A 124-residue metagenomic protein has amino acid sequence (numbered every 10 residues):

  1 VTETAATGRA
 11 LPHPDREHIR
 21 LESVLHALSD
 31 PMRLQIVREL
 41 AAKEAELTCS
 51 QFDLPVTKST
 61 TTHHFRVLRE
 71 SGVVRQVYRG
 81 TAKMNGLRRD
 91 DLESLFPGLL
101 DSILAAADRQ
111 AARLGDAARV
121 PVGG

Functional and structural regions predicted by a protein language model:
V1-E3, S23, K58, V67 (+1 more regions): Generic signature of intrinsically disordered, low-complexity, basic-rich segments and short cationic peptides
T2-R20, R38, A42-K43, R89-G124: Amphipathic alpha-helical dimerization/coiled-coil segments that flank or bridge DNA-binding/regulatory modules
A5-A10, L25, L34, R38-A41 (+2 more regions): N-proximal short alpha-helices
R16, L34-Q35, T62, R75 (+3 more regions): Low-complexity, charged, repeat-rich alpha-helical/coil interaction segments
E22-T57, R79-D91: N-terminal helix-turn-helix DNA-binding core of bacterial DNA-binding proteins
D30, H64, P97: Conserved acidic functional residues
S50-Q76: Canonical helix-turn-helix DNA-binding module
R69-V74, K83-G86, S102: A general structural signal for short secondary-structure boundary/capping elements
